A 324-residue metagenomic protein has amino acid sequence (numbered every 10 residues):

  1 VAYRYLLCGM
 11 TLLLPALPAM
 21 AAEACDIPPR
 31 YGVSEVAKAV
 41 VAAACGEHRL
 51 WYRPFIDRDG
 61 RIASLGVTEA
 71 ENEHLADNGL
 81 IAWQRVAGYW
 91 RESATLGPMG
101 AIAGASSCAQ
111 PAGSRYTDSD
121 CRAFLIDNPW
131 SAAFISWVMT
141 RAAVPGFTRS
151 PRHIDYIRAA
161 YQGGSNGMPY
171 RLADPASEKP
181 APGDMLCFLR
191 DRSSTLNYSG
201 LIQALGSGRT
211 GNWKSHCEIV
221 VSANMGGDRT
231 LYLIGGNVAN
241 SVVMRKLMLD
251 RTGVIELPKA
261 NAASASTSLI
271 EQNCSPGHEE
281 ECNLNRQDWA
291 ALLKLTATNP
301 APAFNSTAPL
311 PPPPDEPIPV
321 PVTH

Functional and structural regions predicted by a protein language model:
V1-L7: Bacterial N-terminal signal peptides that target proteins for export
L7-A16: Bacterial N-terminal signal peptides
L17-A21: Sec/Tat signal peptide C-region and signal peptidase I cleavage site
A22-A142, D288, L293-H324: N-terminal capping segments
E71-A76, W83, E92-D120, Q162-Y170 (+2 more regions): Surface-exposed intrinsically disordered loops and tails
A142-S150: Short, well-structured beta-strand/strand-turn elements
S150-A239: ...with weaker cross-activation on analogous glycine-rich loops/strands in unrelated enzymes
N240-H324: Low-complexity, Gly/Ser/Thr/Pro-rich intrinsically disordered linker/tail segments
